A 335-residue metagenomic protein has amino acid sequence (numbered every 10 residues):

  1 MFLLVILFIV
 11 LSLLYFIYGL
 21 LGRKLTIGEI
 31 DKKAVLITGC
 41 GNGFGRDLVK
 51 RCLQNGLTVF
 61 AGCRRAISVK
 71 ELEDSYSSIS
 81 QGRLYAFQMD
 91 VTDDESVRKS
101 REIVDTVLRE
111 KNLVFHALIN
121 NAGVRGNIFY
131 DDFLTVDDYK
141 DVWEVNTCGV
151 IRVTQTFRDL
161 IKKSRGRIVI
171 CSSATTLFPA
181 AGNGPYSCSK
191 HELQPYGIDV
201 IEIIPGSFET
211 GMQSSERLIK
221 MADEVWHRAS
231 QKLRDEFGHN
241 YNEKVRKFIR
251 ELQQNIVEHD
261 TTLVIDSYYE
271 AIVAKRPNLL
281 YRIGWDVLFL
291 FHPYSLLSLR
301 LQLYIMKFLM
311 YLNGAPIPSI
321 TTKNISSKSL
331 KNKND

Functional and structural regions predicted by a protein language model:
A34, G39-N42: Conserved glycine-rich cofactor-binding loop
N55-E71: Conserved glycine-rich Rossmann-like NAD(P)H-binding loop of the short-chain dehydrogenase/reductase
S77-E95: Rossmann-fold cofactor-recognition segment
N121-N127: Conserved NAD(P)H cofactor-binding loop of Rossmann-fold oxidoreductase domains
F129-D131, D138-K140: Substrate-binding pocket helix/loop in short-chain dehydrogenase/reductase
S173: Residue(s) in the substrate-gating loop at a strand-loop-helix junction that position the organic substrate next
Y196-L252: C-terminal beta-strand-loop-alpha-helix "lid" module of Rossmann-like NAD(P)-dependent dehydrogenases
